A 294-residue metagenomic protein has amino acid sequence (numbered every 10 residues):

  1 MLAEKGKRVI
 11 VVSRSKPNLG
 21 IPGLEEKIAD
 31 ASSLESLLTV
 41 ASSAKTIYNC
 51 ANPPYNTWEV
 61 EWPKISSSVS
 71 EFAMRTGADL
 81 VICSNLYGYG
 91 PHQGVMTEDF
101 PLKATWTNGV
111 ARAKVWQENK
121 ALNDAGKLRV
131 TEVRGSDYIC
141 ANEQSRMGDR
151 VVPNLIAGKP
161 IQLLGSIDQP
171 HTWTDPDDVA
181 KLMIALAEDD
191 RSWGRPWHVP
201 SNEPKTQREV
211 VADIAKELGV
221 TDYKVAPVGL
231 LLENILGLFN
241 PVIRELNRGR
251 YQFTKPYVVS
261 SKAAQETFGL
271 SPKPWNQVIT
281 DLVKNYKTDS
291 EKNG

Functional and structural regions predicted by a protein language model:
I10, S67-K114, N123, T131: Conserved Rossmann-fold NAD(P)-dependent oxidoreductase catalytic core, especially the SDR/UDP-sugar
R14-R75: NAD(P)H-binding glycine-rich loop region in Rossmannoid oxidoreductase-like domains and their noncatalytic homologs
N56, L86-M96, Y138-S145: Conserved catalytic-site region of short-chain dehydrogenase/reductase
E59, Q265, K273-G294: Amphipathic terminal alpha-helices
N85, E118-N142: Conserved beta-loop-beta element that borders a ligand/cofactor-binding pocket
N142, P170-D177, V199-E217, A226-N234 (+2 more regions): Substrate-binding strand-loop-helix patch in Rossmann-like NAD(P)-dependent oxidoreductase/epimerase domains
E143-R150, L164-A187, G194-H198: Substrate-positioning beta->alpha
A212-V258, E291-K292: Terminal hydrophobic/aromatic helix or amphipathic segment near a protein terminus
